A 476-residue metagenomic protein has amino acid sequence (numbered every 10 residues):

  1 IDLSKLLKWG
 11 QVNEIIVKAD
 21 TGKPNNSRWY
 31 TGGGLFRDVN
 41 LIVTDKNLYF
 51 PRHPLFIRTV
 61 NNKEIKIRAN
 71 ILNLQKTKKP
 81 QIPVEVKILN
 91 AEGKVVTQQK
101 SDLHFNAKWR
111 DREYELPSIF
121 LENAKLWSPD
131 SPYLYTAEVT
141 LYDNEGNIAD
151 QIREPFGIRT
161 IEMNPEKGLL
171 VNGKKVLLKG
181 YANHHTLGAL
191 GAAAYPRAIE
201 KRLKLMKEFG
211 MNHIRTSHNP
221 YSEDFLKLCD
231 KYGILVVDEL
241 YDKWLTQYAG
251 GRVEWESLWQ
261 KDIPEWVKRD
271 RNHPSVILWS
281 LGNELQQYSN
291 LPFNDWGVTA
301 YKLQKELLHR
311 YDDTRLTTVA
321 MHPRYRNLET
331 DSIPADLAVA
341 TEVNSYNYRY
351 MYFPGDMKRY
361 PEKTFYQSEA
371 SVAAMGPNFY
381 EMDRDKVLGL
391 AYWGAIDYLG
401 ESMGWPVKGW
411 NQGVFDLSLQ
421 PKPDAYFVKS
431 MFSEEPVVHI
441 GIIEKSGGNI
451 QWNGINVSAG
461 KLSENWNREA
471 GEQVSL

Functional and structural regions predicted by a protein language model:
I1-E223, L228, Y232-V236, D262 (+4 more regions): Secreted/periplasmic carbohydrate-active enzymes, especially glycoside hydrolases
D2, A182-R197, F209-S217, Y241-L258 (+5 more regions): The substrate-binding groove and active-site-proximal loops of carbohydrate-active enzymes, especially glycoside
V17-A19, D242-G250, K261-V276, G394-L399 (+1 more regions): Short, basic, helix/turn surface patches
G22, G157-E162, Y181-H185, R215-L228 (+6 more regions): Short, solvent-exposed turn/loop segments enriched in Gly/Ser/Thr/Pro and often Arg
P24-N25, L41, L48, S275-S280 (+5 more regions): Substrate-binding clefts and catalytic carboxylate motifs of secreted carbohydrate-active enzymes
M163-K167, Y221-L226, E254-R269, R324-A335 (+2 more regions): Alpha-helical scaffolding within the catalytic cores of extracellular/periplasmic polymer-degrading hydrolases
G180-A198, L291, L303-R326, D331: Glycine-rich phosphate-binding "P-loop"
K204, K227, D238, S257 (+5 more regions): Solvent-exposed, polar/charged alpha-helical surfaces in well-ordered, non-transmembrane soluble domains, broadly
